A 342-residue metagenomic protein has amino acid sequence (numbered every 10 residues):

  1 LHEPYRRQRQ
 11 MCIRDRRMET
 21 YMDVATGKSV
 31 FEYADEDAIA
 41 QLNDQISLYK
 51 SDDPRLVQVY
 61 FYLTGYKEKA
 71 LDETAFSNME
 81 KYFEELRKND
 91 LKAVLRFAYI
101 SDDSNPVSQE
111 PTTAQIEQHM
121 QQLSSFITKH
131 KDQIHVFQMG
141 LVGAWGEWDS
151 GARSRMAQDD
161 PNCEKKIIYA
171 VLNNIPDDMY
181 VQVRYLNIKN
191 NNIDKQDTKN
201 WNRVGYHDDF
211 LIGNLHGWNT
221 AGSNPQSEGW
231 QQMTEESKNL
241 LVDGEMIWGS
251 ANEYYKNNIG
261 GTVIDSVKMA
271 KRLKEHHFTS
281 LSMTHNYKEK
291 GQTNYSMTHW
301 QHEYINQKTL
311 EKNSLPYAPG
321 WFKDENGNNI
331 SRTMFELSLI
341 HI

Functional and structural regions predicted by a protein language model:
L1-R9, I13, I340-H341: Single conserved hydrophobic/aromatic residue that forms the stacking wall/gate of nucleotide- or nucleobase-binding
E19-Q41, T64-S77, K189-N192, K256-V263 (+1 more regions): Acidic-and-aromatic substrate-binding clefts and catalytic sites of carbohydrate-active enzymes
Q41-S51, L56-Y99: Aromatic-lined substrate-binding rim segments of carbohydrate-active enzymes
L63-E73, N105-A114, G151-D160: The substrate-binding groove and active-site-proximal loops of carbohydrate-active enzymes, especially glycoside
A75-R87, E110-V136, N162-N174: An active-site-proximal structural segment forming one wall of the substrate-binding cleft that immediately precedes
V94-D103, L123-A157: Active-site groove signature of glycoside hydrolases
V136-G143, E147, G151-H299: Catalytic-core regions of glycoside hydrolase
A270-L339: Catalytic cores of secreted or luminal carbohydrate-active enzymes
